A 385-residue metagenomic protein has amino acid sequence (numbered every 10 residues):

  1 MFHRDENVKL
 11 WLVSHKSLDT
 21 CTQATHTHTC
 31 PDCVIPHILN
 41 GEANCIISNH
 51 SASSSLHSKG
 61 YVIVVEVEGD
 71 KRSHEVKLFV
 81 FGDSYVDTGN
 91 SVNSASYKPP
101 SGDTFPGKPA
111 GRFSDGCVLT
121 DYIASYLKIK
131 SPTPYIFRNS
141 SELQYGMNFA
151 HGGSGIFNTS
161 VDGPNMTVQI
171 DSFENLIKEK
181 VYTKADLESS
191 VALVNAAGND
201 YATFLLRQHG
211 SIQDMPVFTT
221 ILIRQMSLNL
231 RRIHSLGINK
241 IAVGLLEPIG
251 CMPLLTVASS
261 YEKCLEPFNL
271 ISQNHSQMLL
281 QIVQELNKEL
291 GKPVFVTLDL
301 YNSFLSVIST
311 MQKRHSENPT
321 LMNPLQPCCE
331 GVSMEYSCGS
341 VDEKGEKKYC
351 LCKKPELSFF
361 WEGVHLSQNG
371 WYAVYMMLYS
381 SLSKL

Functional and structural regions predicted by a protein language model:
M1, N44, S48-E68: Cleavable N-terminal signal peptides of Sec/SRP-targeted secreted and luminal proteins
K16, T20-V34: Intrinsically disordered, low-complexity terminal segments enriched in Ser/Thr
H57-E142, W361, L366-N369, A373 (+1 more regions): Signal-peptide-cleavage-adjacent N-terminal segments of secreted and extracellular proteins
K77-F81, V86-D87, G146-H151, S190-N195 (+2 more regions): Structural recognition of the beta-strand scaffold that forms the well-ordered cores of secreted hydrolase catalytic
A95, P248-E266, E285-K288, K292-V364: Mobile gating loops/cap/lid regions near enzyme active sites that modulate substrate access
G102-R224, L228: Conserved SGNH/GDSL esterase-like catalytic core that processes O-acyl groups on lipids and polysaccharides
A196-A202, R207-I308: Extracytoplasmic, non-cytosolic globular domains
